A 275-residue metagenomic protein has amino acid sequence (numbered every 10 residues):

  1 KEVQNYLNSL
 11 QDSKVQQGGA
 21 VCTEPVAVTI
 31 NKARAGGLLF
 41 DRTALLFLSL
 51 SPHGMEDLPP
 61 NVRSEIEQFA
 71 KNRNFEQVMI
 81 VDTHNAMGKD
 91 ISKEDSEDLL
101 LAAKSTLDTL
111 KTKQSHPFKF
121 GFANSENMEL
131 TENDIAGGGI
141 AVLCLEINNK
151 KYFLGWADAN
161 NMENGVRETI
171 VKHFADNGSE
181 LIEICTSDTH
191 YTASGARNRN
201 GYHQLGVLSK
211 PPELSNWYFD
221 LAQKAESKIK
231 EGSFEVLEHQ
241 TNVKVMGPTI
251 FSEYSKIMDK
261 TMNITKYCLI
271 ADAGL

Functional and structural regions predicted by a protein language model:
K1-L275: Terminal domain-initiation and capping elements
